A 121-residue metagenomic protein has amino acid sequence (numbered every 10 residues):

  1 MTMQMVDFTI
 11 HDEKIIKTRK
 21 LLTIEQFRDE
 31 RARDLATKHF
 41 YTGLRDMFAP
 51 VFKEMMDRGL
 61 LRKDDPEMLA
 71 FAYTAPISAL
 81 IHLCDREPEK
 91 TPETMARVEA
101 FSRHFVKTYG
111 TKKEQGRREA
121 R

Functional and structural regions predicted by a protein language model:
M1, K17-L21, M47, M68 (+2 more regions): Generic alpha-helical secondary structure signal
M1-R28, K113-Q115: Helical hydrophobic small-molecule/effector-binding pocket
Q4, F8, G43, M47-E54 (+3 more regions): Solvent-exposed, charged/polar functional surfaces in cytosolic regulatory/catalytic domains
I10-T18, E30-D57, A96: Amphipathic alpha-helical packing segments from all-alpha helical-bundle domains
Q26-E30, L44, I77-I81: Short alpha-helix boundary/capping elements
D34, K38, F52, M56-H104 (+1 more regions): Hydrophobic/aromatic-rich alpha-helical bundle segments in the mid-to-C-terminal region
